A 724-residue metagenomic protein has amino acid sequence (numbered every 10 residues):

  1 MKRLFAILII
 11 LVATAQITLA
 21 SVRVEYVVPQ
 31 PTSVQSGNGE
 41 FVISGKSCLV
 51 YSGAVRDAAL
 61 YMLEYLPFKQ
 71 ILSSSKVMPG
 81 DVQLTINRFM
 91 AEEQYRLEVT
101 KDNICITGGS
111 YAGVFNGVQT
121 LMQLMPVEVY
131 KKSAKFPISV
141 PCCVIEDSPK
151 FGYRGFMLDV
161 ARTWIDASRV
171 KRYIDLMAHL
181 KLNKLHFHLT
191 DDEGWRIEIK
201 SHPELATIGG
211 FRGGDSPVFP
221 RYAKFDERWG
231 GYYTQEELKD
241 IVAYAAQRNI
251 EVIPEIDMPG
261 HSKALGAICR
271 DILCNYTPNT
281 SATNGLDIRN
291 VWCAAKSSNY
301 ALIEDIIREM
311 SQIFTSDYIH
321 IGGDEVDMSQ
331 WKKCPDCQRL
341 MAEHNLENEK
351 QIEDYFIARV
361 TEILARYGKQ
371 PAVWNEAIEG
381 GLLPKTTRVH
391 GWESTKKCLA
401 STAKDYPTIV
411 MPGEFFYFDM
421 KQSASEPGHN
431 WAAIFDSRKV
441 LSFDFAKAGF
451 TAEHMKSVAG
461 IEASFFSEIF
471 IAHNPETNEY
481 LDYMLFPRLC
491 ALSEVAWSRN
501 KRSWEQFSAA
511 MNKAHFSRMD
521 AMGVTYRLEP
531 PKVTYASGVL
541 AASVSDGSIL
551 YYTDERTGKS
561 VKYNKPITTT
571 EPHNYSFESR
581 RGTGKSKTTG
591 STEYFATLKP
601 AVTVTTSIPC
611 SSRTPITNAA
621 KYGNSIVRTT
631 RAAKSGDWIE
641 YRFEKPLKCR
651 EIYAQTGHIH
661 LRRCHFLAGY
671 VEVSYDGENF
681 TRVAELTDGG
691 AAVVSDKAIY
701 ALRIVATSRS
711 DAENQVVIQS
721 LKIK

Functional and structural regions predicted by a protein language model:
M1-V24: Bacterial Sec-dependent N-terminal signal peptides
A20-G152, P371-I378, N474, S517-V524: Acidic, contiguous N-terminal accessory segments
M90-A301, D305-Y318, R359, I363 (+1 more regions): Feature activates predominantly on carbohydrate-active enzymes
R270, T283, D287-T386, W392-T395 (+1 more regions): Active-site neighborhood of glycoside hydrolase catalytic domains
P371-E376, L383-T387, E393-S545: Flexible, acidic glycine-rich loops studded with aromatic residues
A510-V627: Low-complexity, disordered linker/stalk regions enriched in Pro/Thr/Ser/Gly
S591-C649, Q655-H665, G669, E685-L686 (+1 more regions): Disordered, acidic Ser/Thr/Pro-rich linker "stalks" and the adjacent N-terminal cap of the next globular domain
L661-K724: Trp- and acidic/polar-enriched beta-sheet ligand-binding modules for extracellular glycan and matrix recognition
